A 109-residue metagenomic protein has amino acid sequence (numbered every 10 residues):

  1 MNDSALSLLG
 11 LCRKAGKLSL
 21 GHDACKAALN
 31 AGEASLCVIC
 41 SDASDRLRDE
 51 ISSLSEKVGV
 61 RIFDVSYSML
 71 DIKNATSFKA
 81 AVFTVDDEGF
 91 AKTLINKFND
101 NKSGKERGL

Functional and structural regions predicted by a protein language model:
S4, R46, Y67, G89 (+1 more regions): Charged, alpha-helix-enriched surfaces in structured cytosolic catalytic cores of large nucleotide-utilizing machines
S4-I39: N-terminal first-folded block
D23, D42-A43, Y67-L70, E88: Short, ordered loop/turn segments at secondary-structure junctions
A27, D45, D49, N74 (+1 more regions): Alpha-helical elements of the RecA-like P-loop NTPase motor core of helicases
N30-L54, G59-R61: N-terminal positively charged helical leader segments and presequences
I39-C40, D64, V82-D86: Small/polar loops that bind or transfer phosphate-bearing groups
S52-A80: Mid-chain, well-packed structural core segment of small domains
L70-L109: C-terminal structural segments of small proteins and small subunits
